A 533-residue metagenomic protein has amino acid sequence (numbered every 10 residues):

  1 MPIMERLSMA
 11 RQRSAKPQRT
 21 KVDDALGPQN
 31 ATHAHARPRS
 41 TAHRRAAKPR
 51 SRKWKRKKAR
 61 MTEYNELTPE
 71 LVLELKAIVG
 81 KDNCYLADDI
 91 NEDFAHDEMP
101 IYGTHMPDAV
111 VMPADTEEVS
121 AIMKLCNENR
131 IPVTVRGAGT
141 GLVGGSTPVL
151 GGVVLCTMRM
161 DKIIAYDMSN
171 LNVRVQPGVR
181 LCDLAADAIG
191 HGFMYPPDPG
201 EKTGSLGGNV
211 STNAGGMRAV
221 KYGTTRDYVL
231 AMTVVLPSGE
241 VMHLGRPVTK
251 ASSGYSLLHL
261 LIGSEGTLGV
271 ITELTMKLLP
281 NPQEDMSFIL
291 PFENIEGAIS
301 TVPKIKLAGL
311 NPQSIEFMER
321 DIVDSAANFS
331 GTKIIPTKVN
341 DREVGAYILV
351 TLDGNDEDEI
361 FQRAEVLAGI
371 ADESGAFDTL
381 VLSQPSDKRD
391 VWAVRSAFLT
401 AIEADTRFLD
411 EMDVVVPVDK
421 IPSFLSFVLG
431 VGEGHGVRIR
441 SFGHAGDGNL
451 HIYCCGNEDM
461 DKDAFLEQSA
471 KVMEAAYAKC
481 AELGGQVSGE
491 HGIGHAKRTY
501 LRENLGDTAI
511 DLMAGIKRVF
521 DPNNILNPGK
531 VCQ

Functional and structural regions predicted by a protein language model:
R11-R13, R19, H35, R44 (+8 more regions): N-terminal flexible segment immediately upstream of the FAD-binding catalytic core in FAD-dependent oxidoreductases
A15, D24-A25, A31-A36: Short hydrophobic alpha-helical segments enriched in small aliphatic residues
K81, E474, A481-I493, R518 (+1 more regions): Alpha-helix capping/hinge segments and adjacent helical runs
L86-H96, P280, P291, I299-A475 (+2 more regions): C-terminal substrate-recognition/cap domain of FAD-linked oxidoreductases
N127, V143-D161, I189-F193, N213-R226 (+5 more regions): A glycine- and small-aliphatic-rich helix-loop capping segment at beta-alpha/alpha-beta transitions that lines
K162-E316, L526: FAD-binding subdomain of flavoenzyme oxidoreductases
E240, K497-Q533: Activity-critical C-terminal alpha-helical subdomain
